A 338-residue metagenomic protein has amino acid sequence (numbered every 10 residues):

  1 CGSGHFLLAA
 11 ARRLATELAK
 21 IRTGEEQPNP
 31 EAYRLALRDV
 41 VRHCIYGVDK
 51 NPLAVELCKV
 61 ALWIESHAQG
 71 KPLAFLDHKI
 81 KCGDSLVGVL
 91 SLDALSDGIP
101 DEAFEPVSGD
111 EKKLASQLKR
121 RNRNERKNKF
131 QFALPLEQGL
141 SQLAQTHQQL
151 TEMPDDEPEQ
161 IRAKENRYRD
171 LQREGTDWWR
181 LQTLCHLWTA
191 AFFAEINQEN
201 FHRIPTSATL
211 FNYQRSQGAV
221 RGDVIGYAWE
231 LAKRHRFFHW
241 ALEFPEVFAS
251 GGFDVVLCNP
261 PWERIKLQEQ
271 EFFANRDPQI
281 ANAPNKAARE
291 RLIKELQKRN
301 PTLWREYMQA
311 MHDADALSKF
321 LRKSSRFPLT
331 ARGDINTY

Functional and structural regions predicted by a protein language model:
C1-Y338: SAM-dependent methyltransferase catalytic region
